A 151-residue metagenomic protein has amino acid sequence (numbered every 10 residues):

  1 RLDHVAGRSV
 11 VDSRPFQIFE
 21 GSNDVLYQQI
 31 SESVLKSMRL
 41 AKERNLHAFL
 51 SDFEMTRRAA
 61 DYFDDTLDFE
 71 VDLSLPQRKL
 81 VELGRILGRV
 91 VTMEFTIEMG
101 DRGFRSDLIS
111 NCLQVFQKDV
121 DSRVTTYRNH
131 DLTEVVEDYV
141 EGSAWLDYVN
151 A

Functional and structural regions predicted by a protein language model:
R1-A151: Flavin-dependent oxidoreductase catalytic core characteristic of acyl-CoA dehydrogenase/oxidase-like enzymes
